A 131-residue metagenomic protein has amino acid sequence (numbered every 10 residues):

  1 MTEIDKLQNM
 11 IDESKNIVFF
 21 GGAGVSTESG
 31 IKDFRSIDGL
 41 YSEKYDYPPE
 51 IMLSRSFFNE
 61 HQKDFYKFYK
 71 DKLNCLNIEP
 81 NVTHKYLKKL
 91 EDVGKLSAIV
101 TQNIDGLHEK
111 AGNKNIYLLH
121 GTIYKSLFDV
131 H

Functional and structural regions predicted by a protein language model:
M1-H131: Conserved catalytic core of sirtuin-type NAD+-dependent deacylases
